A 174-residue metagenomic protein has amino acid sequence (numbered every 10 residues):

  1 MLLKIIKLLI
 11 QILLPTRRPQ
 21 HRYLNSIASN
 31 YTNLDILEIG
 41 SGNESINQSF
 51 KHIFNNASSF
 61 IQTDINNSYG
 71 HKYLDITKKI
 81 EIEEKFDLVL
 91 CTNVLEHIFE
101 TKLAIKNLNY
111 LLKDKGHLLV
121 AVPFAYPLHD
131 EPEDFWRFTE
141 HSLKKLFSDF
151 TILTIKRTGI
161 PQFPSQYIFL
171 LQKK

Functional and structural regions predicted by a protein language model:
M1-N30: Class I SAM-dependent methyltransferase Rossmann-like catalytic core, especially the SAM/SAH-binding loop
K7-L14, D130-E133, T158: Active-site rim elements
L34-H129, T139-H141, Q172: Conserved SAM-binding loop
N56, D134, S165-Y167: Residues that flank catalytic or metal-binding motifs in active/ligand-binding sites
D134-F150: Short alpha-helix
T151-P161: Conserved S-adenosyl-L-methionine
P161-K174: Core SAM-dependent methyltransferase catalytic element
